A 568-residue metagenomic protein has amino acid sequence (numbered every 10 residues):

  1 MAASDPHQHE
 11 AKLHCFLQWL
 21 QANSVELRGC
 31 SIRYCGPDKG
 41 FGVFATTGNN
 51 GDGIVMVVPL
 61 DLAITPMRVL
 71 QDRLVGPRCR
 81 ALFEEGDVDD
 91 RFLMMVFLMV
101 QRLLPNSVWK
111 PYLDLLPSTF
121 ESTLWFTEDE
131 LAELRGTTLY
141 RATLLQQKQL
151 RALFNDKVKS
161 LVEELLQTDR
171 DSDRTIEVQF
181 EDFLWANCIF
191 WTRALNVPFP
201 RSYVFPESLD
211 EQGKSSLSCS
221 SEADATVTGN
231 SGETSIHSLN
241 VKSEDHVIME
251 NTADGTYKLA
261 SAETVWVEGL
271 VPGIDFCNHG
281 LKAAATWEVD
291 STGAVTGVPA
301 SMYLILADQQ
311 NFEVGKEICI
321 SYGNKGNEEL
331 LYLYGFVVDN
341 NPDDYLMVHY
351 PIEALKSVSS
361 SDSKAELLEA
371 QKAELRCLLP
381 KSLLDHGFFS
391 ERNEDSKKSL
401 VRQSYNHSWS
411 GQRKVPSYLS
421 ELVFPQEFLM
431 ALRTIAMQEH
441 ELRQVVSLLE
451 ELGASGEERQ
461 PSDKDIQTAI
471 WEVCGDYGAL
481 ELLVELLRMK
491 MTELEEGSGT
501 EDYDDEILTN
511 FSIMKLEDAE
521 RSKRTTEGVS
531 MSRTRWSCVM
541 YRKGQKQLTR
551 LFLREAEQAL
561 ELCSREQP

Functional and structural regions predicted by a protein language model:
A2-N50, V55-L60, M67-L70, R102-P568: Long, positively charged leader/targeting segments at protein N-termini
I54-V55, L62-I64, L74-P111: Hydrophobic or amphipathic alpha-helical targeting/insertion segments
